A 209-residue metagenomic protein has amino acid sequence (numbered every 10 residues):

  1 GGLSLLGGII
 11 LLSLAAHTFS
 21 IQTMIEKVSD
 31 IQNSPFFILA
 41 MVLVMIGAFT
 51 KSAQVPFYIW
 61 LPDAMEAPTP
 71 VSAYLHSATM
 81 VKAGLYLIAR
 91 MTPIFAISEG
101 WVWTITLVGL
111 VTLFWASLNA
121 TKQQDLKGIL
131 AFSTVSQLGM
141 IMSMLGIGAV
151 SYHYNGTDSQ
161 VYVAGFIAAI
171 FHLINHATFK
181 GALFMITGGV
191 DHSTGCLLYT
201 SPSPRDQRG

Functional and structural regions predicted by a protein language model:
G1-R205: ...captures the hydrophobic TM-helix bundle architecture rather than a specific catalytic motif, and can also fire on
Q207-G209: N-terminal low-complexity segments that are often proline-rich with Ser/Thr-Pro
